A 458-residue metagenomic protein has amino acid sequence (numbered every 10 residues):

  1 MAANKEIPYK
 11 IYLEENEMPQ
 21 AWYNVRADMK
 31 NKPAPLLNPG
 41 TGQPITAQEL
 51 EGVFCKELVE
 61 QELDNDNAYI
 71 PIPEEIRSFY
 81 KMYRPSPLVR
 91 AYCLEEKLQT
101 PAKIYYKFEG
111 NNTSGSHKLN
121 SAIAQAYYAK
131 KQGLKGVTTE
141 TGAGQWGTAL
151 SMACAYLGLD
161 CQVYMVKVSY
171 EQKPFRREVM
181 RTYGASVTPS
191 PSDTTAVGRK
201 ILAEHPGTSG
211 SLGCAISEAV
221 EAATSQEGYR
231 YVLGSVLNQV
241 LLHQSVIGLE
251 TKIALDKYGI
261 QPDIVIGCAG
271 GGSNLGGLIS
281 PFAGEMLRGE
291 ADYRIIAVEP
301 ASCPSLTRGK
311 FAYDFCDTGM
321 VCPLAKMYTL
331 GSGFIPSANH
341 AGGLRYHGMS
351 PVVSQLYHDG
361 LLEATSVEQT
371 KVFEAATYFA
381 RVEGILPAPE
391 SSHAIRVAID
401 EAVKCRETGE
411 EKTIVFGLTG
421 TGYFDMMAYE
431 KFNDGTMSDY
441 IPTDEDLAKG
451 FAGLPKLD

Functional and structural regions predicted by a protein language model:
A3-L134: Positively charged, low-complexity intrinsically disordered leader regions
Y69-P71, I201-Q239, I247, G259 (+2 more regions): Active-site/ligand-binding loops adjacent to catalytic centers
F108-L119, V137-W146, L237-V240, I266-G271 (+4 more regions): Active-site nucleophile and cofactor-binding loops and adjacent substrate-binding regions of central metabolic enzymes
S121, A129-V168, Q261-L275, I295 (+1 more regions): A short, small-residue-rich loop immediately preceding and capping a beta-strand
A124-L134, T148-D160, R181-T182, I279-G289 (+1 more regions): Alpha-helix C-terminal capping segments
W146-S209, S305-D317, A428-D434: Active-site-proximal loop->helix
A269-G277, Q369-D434: Claisen-condensing/thiolase-fold acyl-transfer catalytic domains that form or cleave C-C bonds in fatty acid
